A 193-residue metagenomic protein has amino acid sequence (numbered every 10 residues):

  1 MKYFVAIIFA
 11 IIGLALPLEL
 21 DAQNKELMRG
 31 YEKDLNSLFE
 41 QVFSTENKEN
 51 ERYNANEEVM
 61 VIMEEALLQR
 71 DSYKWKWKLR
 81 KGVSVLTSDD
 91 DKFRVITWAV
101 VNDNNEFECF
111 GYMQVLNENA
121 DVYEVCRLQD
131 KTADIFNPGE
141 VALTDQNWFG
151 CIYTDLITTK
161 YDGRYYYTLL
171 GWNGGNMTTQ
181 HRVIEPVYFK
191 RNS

Functional and structural regions predicted by a protein language model:
M1-D34: Bacterial Sec-dependent N-terminal signal peptides
Q23-V95: Start-of-domain marker
L79-K92, W148-G163: Structural signature of eukaryotic scaffold interfaces centered on beta-propeller domains
K92-A99, Y165-N173: Short beta-strand elements that form the blades of beta-propeller/WD-repeat-like and other beta-sheet-rich scaffold
V101-F107, D145-Q146, G174-T179: Short consensus segments that form the blades of beta-propeller domains, in both extracellular/periplasmic
C109-E118, V183-R191: Beta-propeller blade signature
Y112-T158: Short N-terminal edge-element motif at the start of the domain
G171-S193: Short helix-loop boundary/capping segments
